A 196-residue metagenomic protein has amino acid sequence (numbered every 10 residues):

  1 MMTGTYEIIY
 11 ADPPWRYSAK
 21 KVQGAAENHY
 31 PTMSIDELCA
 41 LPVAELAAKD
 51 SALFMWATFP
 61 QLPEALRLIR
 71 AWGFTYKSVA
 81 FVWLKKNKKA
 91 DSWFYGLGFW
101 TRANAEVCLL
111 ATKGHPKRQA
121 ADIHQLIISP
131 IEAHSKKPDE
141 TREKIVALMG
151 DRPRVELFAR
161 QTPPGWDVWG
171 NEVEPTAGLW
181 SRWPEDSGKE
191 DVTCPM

Functional and structural regions predicted by a protein language model:
M1-M196: Class I S-adenosyl-L-methionine-dependent methyltransferase catalytic core
